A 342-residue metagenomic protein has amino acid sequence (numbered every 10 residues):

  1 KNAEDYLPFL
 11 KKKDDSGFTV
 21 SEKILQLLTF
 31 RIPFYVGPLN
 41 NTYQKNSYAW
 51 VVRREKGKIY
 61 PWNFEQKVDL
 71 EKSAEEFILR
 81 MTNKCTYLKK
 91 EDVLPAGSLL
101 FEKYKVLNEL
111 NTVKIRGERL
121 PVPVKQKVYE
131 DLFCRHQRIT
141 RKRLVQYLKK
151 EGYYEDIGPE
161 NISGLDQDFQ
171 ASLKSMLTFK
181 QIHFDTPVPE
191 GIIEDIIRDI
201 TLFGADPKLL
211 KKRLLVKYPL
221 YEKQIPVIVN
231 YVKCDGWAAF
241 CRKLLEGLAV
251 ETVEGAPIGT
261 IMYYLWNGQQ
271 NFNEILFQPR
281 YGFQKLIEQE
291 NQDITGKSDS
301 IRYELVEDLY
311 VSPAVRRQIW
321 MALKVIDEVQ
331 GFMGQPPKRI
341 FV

Functional and structural regions predicted by a protein language model:
K1-V342: Long, compositionally biased intrinsically disordered regions
